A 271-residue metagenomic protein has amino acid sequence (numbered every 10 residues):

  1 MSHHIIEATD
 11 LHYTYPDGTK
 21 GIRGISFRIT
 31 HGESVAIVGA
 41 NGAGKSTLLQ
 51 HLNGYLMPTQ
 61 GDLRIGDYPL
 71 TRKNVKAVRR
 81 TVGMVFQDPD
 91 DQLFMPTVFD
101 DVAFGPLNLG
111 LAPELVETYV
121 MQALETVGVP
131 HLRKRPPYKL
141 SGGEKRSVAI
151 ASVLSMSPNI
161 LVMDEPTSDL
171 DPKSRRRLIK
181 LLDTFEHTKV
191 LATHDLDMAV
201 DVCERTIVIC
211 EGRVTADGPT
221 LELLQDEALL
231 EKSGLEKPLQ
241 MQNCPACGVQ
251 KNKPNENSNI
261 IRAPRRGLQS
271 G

Functional and structural regions predicted by a protein language model:
V38-A40: The feature captures the beta-strand-to-loop junction immediately N-terminal to the Walker
N53: Helix-to-loop junction immediately C-terminal to a conserved catalytic motif
E114-L132: Conserved ABC ATPase "signature" region
P136-L140, E144: Conserved ABC ATPase signature
T193-H194: H-loop/switch region of ABC-family ATPase nucleotide-binding domains
A199-D201: A short, surface-exposed alpha-helical micro-motif characterized by mixed small hydrophobic and charged/polar residues
R213-E236: Conserved beta-strand-loop-alpha-helix hinge in the C-terminal portion of ABC ATPase nucleotide-binding domains
